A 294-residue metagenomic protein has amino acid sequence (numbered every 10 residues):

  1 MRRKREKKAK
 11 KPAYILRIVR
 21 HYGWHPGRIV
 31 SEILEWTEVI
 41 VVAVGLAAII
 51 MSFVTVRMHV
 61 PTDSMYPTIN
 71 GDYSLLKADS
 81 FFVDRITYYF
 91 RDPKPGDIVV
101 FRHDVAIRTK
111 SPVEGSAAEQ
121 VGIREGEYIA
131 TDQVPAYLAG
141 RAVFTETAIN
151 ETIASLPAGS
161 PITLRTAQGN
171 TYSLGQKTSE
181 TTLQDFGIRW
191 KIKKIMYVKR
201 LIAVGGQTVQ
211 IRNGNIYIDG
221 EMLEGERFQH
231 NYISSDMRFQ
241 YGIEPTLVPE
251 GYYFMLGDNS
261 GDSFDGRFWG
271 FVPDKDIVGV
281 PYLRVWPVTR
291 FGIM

Functional and structural regions predicted by a protein language model:
R2-V41, I49, F53-H59, P67-S111 (+6 more regions): Soluble "head" domains of membrane/secretory-pathway proteins
T62: A short acidic/basic microdomain associated with nuclease active sites
F82, L164-R165: Glycine-rich repeat segments that build the extracellular carbohydrate-interaction surface of secreted and virion
G115: Acyl-donor binding region in acyl/amide transferases
S160-I162: Exposed beta-strand face motif in extracellular beta-rich ectodomains
A167-G169: Glycine-centered tight beta-turn/hairpin loop motif at sheet-sheet or coil-to-beta transitions
